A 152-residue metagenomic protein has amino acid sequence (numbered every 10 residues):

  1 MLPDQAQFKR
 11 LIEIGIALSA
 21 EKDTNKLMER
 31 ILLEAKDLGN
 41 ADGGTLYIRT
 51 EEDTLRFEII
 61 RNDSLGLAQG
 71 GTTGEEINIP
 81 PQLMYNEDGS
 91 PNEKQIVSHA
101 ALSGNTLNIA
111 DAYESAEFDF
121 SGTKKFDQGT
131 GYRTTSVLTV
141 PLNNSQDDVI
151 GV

Functional and structural regions predicted by a protein language model:
M1-R30, D37-L38, I59, I150: Signal-transmission linkers at sensory-effector interfaces
A17-A20, E29-L38, S98-H99, S103 (+2 more regions): Amphipathic alpha-helical regulatory segments at dimerization interfaces that relay allosteric signals between sensory
A20, T24, G89-N92, T130: Residue-level signature of the cytosolic catalytic core of signaling kinases
L33-K36, D42-R49, D53-E58, V97-S98 (+1 more regions): Short, hydrophobic-rich beta-strand element in sensory/regulatory alpha-beta domains
T45-P91, E114-S115: GAF sensory/regulatory domain recognition with acknowledged cross-activation on helical regulatory dimers
N92-S98, N105-T106, A110-S136: Signal-transducing coupling segments at domain and membrane junctions
T135-N144: A short, aliphatic-rich beta-strand micro-motif
